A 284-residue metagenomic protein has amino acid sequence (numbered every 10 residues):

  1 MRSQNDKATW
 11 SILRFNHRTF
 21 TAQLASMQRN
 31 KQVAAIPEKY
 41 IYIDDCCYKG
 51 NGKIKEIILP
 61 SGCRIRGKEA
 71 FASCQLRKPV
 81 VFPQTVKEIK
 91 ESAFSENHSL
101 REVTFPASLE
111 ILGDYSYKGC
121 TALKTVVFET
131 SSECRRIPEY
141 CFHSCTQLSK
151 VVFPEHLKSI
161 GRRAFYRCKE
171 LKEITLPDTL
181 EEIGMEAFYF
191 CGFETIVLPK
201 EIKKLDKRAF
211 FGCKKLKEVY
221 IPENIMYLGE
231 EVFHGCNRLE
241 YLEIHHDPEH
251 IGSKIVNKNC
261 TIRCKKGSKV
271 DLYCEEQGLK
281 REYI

Functional and structural regions predicted by a protein language model:
M1-R18, Q28-Y42, N51-I65, Q75-E88 (+10 more regions): Structural signature of tandem-repeat unit edges
L24, D45-C47, K68-A70, E91-A93 (+6 more regions): Consensus positions within tandem repeat domains that build extended binding/scaffold surfaces
A72, Y189, E275: Short polybasic/polar patches that bind polyanions
L279: Short glycine/serine/threonine/alanine-rich loop segments
